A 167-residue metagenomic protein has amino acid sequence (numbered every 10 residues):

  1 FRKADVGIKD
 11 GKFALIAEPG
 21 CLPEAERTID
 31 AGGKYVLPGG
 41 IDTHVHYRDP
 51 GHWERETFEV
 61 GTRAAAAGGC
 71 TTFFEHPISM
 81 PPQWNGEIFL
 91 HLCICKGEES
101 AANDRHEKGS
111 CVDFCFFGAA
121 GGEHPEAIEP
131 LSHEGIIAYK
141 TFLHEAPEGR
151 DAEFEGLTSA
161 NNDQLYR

Functional and structural regions predicted by a protein language model:
F1-P38: Histidine-rich, glycine-flanked metal-binding segment
I8-F13, R48, E59-T62, L92-I94 (+2 more regions): Short, low-complexity, polar/charged sequence segments that are solvent-exposed and flexible
T28, I41, Y139: Receiver (REC) domain switch-region micro-motif
A31-G109: Metal-associated gating/positioning segment near the N- to mid-region
S79-E87, C95-R167: Histidine/acidic-residue-rich, glycine-tolerant segments that coordinate divalent metal ions
